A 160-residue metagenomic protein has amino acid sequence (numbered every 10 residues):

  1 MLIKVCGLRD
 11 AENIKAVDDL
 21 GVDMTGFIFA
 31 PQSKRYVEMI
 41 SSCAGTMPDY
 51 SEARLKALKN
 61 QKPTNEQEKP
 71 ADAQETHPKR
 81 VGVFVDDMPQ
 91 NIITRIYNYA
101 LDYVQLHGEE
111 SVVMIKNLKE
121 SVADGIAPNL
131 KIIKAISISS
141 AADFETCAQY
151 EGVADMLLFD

Functional and structural regions predicted by a protein language model:
M1-F159: Conserved N-terminal beta1-alpha1 strand-loop-helix module at the mouth
